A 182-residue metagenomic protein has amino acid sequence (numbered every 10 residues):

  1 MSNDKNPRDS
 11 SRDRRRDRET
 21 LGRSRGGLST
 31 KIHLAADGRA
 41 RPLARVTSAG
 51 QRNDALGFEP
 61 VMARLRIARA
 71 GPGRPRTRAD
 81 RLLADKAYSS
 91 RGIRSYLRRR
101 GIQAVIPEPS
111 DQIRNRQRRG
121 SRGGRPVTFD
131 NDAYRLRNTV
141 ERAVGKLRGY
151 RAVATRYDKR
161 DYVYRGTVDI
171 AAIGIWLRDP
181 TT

Functional and structural regions predicted by a protein language model:
M1-A36, A44: Active-site-proximal, Lys/Arg-enriched surface segment that forms a nucleic-acid-binding/basic interface patch
G22, R156-R165: Structural motif
T30-P42, Q51, F58-V61, A143: Short conserved beta-strand segments at catalytic cores or DNA/RNA-binding microdomains of nucleic-acid binding
I32, A36-G38, V46-A49, K86 (+2 more regions): Short, structured patches in soluble enzyme cores that scaffold and shape functional sites
A40, F58, D85, A104 (+1 more regions): Residue-level signal for inorganic ion chemistry
V46-P72: Active-site beta-loop-alpha junctions of metal-dependent nucleic acid enzymes, especially the RNase H-like/DDE
A70-D158: Helix-centered, glycine/charged polyanion-binding patches within enzymatic domains that contact phosphate-containing
T167-T182: Charged phosphate-binding loop/patch that engages nucleotide di/tri-phosphates or the phosphate backbone of nucleic
